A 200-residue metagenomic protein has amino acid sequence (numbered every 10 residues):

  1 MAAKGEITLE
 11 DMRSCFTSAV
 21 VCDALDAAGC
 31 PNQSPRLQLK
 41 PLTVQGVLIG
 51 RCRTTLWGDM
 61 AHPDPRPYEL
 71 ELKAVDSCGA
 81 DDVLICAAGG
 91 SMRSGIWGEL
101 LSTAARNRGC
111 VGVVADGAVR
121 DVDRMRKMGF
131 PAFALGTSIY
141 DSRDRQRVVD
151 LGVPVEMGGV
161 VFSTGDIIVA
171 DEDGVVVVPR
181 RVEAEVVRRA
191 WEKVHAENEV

Functional and structural regions predicted by a protein language model:
M1-L70, D76, A196-N198: Intrinsically disordered, low-complexity regions enriched in acidic/Ser/Thr/Pro/Gln residues
Q33-L37, W57, I85-A87, V113-G117 (+2 more regions): General beta-strand structural signal in soluble alpha/beta enzymes
P35, P63, R93-I96, S142: Cofactor-binding active-site loop characterized by glycine-rich and histidine/acidic residues
A74-D116: Extracellular/luminal Protease-associated
G89, G117-R120, T137, D173 (+1 more regions): Short, ordered loop/turn segments at secondary-structure junctions
A115-D116, V122-A170: A contiguous pocket-lining binding segment that forms or flanks enzyme active sites
I167-V200: A hydrophobic, small-residue-rich beta->alpha segment in the mid-to-C-terminal subdomain of diverse proteins
